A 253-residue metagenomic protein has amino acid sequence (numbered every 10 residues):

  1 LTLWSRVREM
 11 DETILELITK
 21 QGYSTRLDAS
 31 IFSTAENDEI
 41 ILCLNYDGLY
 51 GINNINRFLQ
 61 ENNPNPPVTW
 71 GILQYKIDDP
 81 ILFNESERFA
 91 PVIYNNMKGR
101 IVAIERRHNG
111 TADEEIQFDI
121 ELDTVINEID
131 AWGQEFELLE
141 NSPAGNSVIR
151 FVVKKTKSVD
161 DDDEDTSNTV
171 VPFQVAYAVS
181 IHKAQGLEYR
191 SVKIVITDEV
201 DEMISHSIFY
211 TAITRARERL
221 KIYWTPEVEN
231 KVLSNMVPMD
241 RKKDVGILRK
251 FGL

Functional and structural regions predicted by a protein language model:
L1: Divalent-cation-coordinating short motifs within acidic/hydroxyl- or histidine-rich contexts, strongest in von
W4-S5, E12-L253: Core RecA-like ATPase module of SF1/SF2 helicases and allied nucleic-acid translocases
